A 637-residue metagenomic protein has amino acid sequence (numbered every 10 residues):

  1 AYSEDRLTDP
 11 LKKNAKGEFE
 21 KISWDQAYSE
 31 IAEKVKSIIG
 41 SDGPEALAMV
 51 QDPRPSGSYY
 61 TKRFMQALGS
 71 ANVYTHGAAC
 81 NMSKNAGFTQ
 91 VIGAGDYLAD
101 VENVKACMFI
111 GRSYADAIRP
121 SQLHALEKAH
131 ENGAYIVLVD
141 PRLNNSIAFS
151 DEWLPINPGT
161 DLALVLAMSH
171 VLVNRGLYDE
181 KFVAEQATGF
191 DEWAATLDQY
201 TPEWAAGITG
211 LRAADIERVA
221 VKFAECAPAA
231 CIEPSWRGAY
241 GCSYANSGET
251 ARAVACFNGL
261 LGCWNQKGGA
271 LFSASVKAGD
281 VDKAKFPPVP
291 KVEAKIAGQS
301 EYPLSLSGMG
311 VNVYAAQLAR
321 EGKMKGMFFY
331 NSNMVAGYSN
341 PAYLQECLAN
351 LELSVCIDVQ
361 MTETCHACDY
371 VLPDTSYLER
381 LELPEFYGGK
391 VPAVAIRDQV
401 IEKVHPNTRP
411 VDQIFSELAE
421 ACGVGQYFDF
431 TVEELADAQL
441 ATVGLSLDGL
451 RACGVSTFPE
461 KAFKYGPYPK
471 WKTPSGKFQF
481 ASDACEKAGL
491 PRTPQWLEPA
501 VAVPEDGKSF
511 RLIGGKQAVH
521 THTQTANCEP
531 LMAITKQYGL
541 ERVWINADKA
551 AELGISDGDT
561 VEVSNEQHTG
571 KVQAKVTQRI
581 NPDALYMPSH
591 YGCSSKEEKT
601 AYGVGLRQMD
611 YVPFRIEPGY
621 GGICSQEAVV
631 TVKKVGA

Functional and structural regions predicted by a protein language model:
A1-R175, R212, L418-E420, A551 (+1 more regions): N-terminal export/assembly segments and adjacent metallocofactor-ligating motifs of anaerobic energy-metabolism
D9-K21, Q26, H170, R175-A213 (+4 more regions): N-terminal leader/propeptide and maturation segments of large enzyme subunits in energy/redox metabolism and hydrolases
A27-A46, Y97-A106, T196, E217-E233 (+1 more regions): Glycine-rich phosphate/diphosphate-binding loops that line cofactor/substrate pockets in enzymes
G43-A46, Y178-V183, A229-E233, N265-F272 (+1 more regions): Flexible, glycine/charged-enriched surface loops at secondary-structure junctions
Y59-E127, N132-V139, L162-L166, V254-A367 (+4 more regions): Extended redox/cofactor-interaction regions of prokaryotic respiratory oxidoreductases
S150-I156, T375-E382, P392-V404: Short beta-alpha connecting loops at secondary-structure transitions that line or flank enzyme active sites
M168, T188-V311: Active-site phosphate/pyrophosphate-binding segments
Q399-S456, C528-V543, D548-A637: Long, contiguous, secondary-structure-rich segments that constitute the structural scaffold of globular domains
